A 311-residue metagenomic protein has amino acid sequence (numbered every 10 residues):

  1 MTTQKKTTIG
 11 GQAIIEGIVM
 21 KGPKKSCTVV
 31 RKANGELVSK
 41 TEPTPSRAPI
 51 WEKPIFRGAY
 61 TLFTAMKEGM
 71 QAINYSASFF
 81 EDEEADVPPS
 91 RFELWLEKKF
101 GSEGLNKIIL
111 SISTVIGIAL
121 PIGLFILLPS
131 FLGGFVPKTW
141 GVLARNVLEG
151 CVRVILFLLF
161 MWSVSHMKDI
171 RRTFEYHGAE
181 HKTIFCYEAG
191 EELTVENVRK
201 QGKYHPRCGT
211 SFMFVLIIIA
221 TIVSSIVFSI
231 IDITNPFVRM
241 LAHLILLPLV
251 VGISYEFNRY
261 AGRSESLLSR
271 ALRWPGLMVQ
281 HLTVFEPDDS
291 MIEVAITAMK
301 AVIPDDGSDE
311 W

Functional and structural regions predicted by a protein language model:
M1-P88: Divalent-cation
T2-G10, I14, I18-M20, L143-F212 (+2 more regions): Polar-ligand-bearing catalytic/cofactor-coordination segments of membrane-embedded or membrane-tethered inner-membrane
T3-Q4, T8, A13-I14, A48-E52 (+2 more regions): Cytosolic juxtamembrane amphipathic/interface segments immediately preceding and feeding into a transmembrane helix
G69, S76, F125, P129 (+6 more regions): Alpha-helical transmembrane segments of polytopic integral membrane proteins, especially the permease/helical cores
S76-F79, G117-G141, L216-L241, Y255: Juxtamembrane "helix exit" motif at the C-terminal ends of alpha-helical transmembrane segments in multi-pass membrane
E83-P137, A144-M167: Hydrophobic alpha-helical segments characteristic of transmembrane helices in integral membrane transporters
L94-G104, F131-L148, F228-L241, Y260-R270 (+1 more regions): Membrane interface segments of multi-pass transport proteins and intramembrane proteases
G104-G123, Q201-I226: Transmembrane alpha-helical segments and their cytosolic interface motifs in multi-pass membrane proteins
